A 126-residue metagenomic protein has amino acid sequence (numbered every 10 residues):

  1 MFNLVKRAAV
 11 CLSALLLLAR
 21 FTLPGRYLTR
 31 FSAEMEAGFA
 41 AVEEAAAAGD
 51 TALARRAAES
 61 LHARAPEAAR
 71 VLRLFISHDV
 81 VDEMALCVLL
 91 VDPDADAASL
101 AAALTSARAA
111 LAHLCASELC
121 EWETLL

Functional and structural regions predicted by a protein language model:
M1-N3: N-terminal hydrophobic targeting signals that begin at the initiator methionine
K6-L23: Hydrophobic membrane-insertion alpha-helices, especially the h-region of bacterial N-terminal signal peptides
G25-L28, S32, T51, L74 (+2 more regions): Amphipathic alpha-helical coiled-coil segments with heptad-repeat character
Y27-A45: Alpha-helical transmembrane signal-anchor/signal-peptide segments
E34, A41, L53-R56, S60 (+3 more regions): Extracytoplasmic/secreted proteins, especially bacterial periplasmic and envelope-associated proteins
V42-A54, V91, A95-A98: Short helix-adjacent coil turns
T51-D92: Extracytoplasmic/periplasmic/luminal assembly and interaction segments in envelope/secretory/respiratory proteins
H78-L126: Structured, soluble extracytoplasmic/luminal domains of envelope-associated proteins
